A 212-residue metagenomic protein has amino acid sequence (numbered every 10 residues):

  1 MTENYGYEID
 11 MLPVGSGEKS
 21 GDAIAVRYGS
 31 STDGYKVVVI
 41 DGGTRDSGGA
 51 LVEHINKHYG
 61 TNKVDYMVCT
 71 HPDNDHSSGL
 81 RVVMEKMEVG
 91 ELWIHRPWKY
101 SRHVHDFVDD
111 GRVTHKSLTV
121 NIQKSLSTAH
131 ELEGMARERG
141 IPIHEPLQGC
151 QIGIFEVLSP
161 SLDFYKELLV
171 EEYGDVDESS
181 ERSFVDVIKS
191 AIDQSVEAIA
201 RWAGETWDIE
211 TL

Functional and structural regions predicted by a protein language model:
T2-E8, V14, E85-L212: Flexible, acidic/histidine-containing loops and adjacent segments that form or flank the divalent-metal
T2-G60: Conserved beta-strand hairpin/beta-sheet module of binuclear metal-dependent hydrolase folds, prominently
V14, G29, I40-G43, T70-P72 (+2 more regions): Active-site-proximal beta-strand/loop segments in catalytic clefts of secreted hydrolases
K19, R45-D46, P72-S78, K99-R102 (+1 more regions): Active-site environment of divalent metal-dependent phosphoester hydrolases
T32-K36, R45-I94: Active-site metal-binding motif and surrounding structural segment of the metallo-beta-lactamase
V38-D41, K63-M67, H115-K116, L126-E131: N-terminal start-of-chain detector that recognizes signal peptides and the immediate post-cleavage beginning
